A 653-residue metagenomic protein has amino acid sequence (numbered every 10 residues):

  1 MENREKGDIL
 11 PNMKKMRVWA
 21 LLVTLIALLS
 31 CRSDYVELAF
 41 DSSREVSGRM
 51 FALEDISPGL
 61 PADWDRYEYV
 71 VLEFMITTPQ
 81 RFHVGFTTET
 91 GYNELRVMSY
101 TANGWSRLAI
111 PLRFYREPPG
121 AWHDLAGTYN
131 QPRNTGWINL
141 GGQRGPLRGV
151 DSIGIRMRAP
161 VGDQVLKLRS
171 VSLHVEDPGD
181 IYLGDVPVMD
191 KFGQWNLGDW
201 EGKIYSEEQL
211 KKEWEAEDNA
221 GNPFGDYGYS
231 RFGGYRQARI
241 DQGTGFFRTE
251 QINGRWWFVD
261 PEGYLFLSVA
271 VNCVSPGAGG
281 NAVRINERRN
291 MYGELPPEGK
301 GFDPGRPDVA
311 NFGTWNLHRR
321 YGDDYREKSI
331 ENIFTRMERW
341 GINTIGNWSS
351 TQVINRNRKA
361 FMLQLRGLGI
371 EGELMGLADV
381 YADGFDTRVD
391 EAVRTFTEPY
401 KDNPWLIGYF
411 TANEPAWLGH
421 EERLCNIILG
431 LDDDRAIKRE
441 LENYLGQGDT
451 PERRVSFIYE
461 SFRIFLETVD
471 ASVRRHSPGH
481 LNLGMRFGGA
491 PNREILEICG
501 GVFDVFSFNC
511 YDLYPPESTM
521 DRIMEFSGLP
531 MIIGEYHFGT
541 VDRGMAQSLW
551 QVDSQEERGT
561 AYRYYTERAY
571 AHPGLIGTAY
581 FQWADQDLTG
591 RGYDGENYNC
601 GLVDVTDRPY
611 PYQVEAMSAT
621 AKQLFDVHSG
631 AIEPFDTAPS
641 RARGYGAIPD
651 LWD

Functional and structural regions predicted by a protein language model:
R44-G141, G162-Q164: Extracellular ligand-binding interfaces
I153, R169-L173, F506: Extracellular beta-strand elements of beta-rich domains used for carbohydrate recognition/degradation or cell-matrix
I155-G162: Short beta-strand-plus-loop segments that form exposed binding edges in beta-rich domains
K203-N355, L374-D402, E452-E460: Active-site-adjacent substrate/metal-binding segments within catalytic domains of carbohydrate-active enzymes
I252, P261, V271-N272, N281-D323 (+1 more regions): Polysaccharide-binding and catalytic clefts of secreted carbohydrate-active enzymes
G293-P296, L445-Y564: Extracellular glycoside hydrolase catalytic/binding regions
I407-G408, N413, Y536, W550-C600: Substrate-binding cleft of secreted/luminal carbohydrate-active enzymes
I428-D432, F581-D653: Aromatic-rich peripheral "rim/lid" segments of glycoside hydrolase catalytic domains that contact and position glycan
